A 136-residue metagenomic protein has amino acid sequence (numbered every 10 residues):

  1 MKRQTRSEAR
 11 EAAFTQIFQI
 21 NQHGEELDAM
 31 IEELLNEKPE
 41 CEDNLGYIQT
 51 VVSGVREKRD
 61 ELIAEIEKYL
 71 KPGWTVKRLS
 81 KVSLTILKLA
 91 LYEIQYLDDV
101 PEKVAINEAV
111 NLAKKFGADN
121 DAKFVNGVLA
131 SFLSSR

Functional and structural regions predicted by a protein language model:
M1-A122, N126-R136: N-terminal interaction/assembly modules
